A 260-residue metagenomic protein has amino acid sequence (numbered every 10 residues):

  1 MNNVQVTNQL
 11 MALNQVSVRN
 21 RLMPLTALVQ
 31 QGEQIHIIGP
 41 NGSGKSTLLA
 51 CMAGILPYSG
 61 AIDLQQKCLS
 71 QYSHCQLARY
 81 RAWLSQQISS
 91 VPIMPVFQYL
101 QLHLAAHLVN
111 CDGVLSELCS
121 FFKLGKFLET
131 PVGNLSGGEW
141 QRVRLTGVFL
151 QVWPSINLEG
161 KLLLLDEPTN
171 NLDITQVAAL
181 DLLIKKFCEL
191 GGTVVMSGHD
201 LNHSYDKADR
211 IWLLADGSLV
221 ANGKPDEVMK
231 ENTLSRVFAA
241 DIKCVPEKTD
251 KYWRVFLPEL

Functional and structural regions predicted by a protein language model:
I38-P40: The feature captures the beta-strand-to-loop junction immediately N-terminal to the Walker
A53: Helix-to-loop junction immediately C-terminal to a conserved catalytic motif
A61-Q76: ABC ATPase NBD Q-loop/coupling interface
D112-F127: Conserved ABC ATPase "signature" region
L158, L163-E167: Catalytic Walker B motif of ABC-type/P-loop ATPase nucleotide-binding domains
G198-H199: H-loop/switch region of ABC-family ATPase nucleotide-binding domains
I211-D226: H-loop (His-switch) and adjacent beta-strand-loop-beta switch element of ABC-type ATPase nucleotide-binding domains
E231, V237-L260: ABC ATPase nucleotide-binding domains
